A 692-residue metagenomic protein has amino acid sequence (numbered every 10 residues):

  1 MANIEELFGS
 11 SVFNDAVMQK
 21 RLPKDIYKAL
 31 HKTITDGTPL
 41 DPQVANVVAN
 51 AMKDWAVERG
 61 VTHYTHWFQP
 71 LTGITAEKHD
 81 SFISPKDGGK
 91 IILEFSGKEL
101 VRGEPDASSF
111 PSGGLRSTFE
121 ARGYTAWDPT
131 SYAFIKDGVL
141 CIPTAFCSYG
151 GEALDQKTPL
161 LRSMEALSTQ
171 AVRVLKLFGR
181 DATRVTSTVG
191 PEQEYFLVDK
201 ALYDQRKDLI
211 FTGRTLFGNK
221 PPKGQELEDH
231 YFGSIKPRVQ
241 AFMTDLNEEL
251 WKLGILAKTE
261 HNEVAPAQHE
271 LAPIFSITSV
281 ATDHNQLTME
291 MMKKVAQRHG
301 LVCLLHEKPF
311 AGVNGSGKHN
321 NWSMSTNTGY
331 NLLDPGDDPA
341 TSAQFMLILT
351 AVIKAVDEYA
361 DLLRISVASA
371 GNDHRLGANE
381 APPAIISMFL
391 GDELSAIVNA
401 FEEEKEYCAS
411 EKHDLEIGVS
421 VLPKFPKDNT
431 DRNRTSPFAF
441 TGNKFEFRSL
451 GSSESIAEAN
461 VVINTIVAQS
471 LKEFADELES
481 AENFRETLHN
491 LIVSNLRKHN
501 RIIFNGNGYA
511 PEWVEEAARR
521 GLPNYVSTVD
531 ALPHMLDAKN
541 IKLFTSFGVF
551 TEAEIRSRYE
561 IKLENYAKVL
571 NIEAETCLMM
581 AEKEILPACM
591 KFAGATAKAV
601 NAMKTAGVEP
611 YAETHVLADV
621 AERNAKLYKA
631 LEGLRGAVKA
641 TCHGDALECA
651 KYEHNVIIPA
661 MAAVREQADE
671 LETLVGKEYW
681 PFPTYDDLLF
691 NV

Functional and structural regions predicted by a protein language model:
A2-N14, T33-T35, E152, P222-Y231: Gly-rich Lys/Arg/Thr-decorated short loops/hinges at beta-loop-alpha junctions or inter-strand turns that position
L7-A121: Active-site core of metal-dependent hydrolases
V44-V48, F68-P70, K98-E99, F146 (+4 more regions): Active-site-proximal loop/turn and secondary-structure-junction residues that shape catalytic pockets, frequently
Q69, D87, Q297, N327 (+17 more regions): Hydrophobic alpha-helix feature that most strongly marks membrane-spanning transmembrane helices and their immediate
G73-G89, P105-S108, G113, R206 (+4 more regions): Short linear, low-complexity motifs centered on an aromatic residue
E120-L305, N314-G317, M324-E560: Glycine-rich, acidic/polar active-site loops that bind/position phosphate-bearing ligands
L209-I210, N285, E307-K308, D334-D338 (+5 more regions): Composition- and surface-driven signal marking solvent-exposed, interaction-prone regions in large proteins
I492-V692: C-terminal amphipathic alpha-helical interaction region
